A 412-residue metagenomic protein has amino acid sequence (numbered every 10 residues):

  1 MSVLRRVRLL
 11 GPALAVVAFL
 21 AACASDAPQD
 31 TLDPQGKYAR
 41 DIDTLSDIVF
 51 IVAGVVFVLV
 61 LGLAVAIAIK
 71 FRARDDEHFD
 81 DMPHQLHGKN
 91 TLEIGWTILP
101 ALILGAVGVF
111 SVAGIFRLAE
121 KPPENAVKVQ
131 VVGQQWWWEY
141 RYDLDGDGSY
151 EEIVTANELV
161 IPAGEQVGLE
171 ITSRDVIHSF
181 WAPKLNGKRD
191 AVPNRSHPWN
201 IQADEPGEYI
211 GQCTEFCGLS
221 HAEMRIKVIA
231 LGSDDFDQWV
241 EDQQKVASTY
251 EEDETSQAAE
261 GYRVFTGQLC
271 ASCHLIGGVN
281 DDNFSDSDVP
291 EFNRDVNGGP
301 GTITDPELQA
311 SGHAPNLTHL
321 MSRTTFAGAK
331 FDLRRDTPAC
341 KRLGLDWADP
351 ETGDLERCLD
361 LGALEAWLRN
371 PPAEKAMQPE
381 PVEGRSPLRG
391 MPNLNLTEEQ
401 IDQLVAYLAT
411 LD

Functional and structural regions predicted by a protein language model:
S2-V60: Hydrophobic alpha-helical segments
V17-L20, V52-A66, G95, L99-A106: Lipid-exposed faces of alpha-helical membrane segments in multi-pass integral membrane proteins
A24-I48, A68-G312, N316, L320 (+2 more regions): Non-transmembrane, membrane-proximal soluble domains of secreted or membrane proteins
L411-D412: Short, solvent-exposed mixed-charge patches
